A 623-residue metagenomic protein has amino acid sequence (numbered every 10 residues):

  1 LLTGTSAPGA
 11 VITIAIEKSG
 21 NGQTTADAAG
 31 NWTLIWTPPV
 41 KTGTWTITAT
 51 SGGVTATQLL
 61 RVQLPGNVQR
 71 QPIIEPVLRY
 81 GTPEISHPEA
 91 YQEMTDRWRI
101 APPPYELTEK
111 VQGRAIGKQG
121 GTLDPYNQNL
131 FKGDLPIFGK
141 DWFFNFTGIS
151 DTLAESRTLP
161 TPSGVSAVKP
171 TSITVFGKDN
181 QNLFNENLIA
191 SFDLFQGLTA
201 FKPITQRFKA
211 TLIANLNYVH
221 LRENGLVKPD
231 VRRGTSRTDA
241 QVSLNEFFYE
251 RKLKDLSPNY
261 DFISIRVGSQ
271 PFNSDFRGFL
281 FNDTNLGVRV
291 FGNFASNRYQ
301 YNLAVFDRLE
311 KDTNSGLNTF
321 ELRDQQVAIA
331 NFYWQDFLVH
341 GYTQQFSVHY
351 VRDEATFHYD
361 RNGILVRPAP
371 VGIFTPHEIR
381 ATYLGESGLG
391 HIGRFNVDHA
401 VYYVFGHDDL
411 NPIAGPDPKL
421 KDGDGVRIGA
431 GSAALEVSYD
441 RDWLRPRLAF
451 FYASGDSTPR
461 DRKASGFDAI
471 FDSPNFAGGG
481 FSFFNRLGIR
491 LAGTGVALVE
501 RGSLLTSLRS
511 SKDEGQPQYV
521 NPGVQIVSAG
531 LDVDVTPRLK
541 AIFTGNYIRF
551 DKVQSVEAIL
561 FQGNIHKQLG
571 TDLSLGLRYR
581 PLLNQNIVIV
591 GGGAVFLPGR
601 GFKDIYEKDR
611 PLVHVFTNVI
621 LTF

Functional and structural regions predicted by a protein language model:
L1-G66: Ser/Thr-rich low-complexity repeats and stalk/linker segments
L64-T205, D442, P446, T458: N-terminal periplasmic/intermembrane-space "pro-region" immediately following the signal or transit peptide
A115-F146, R157-T161, F195-F208, L253-I263 (+6 more regions): Short loop/turn motifs that connect adjacent beta-strands in outer-membrane beta-barrel proteins
G164-T174, N224-P229, N314-F320, A355-T375 (+4 more regions): Solvent-exposed loop segments that connect transmembrane elements
N187, S191-D312, A433-R486, G570 (+1 more regions): Outer membrane beta-barrel
N259-F262, Q270-K463, V527, D534-L539 (+4 more regions): Signature for the C-terminal beta-barrel architecture of outer-membrane proteins
K552, L582-R610, T622-F623: C-terminal beta-signal and adjacent terminal beta-strands/loops of Gram-negative outer-membrane beta-barrel proteins
L575, R610-F623: Outer-membrane beta-barrel "beta-signal"
